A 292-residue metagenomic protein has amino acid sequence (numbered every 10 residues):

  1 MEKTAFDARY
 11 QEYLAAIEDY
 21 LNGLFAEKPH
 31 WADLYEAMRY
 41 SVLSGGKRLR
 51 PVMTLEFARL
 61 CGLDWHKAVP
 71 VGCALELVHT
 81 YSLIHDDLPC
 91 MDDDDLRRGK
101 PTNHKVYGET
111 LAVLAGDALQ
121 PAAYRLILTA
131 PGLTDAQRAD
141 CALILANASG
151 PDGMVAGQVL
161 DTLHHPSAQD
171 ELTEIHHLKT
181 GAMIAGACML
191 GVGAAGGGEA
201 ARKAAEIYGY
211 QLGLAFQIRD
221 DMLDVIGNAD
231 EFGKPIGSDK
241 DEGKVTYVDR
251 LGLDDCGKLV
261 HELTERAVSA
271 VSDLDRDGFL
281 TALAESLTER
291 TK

Functional and structural regions predicted by a protein language model:
M1-K292: All-alpha prenyltransferase/terpene-synthase fold signal
